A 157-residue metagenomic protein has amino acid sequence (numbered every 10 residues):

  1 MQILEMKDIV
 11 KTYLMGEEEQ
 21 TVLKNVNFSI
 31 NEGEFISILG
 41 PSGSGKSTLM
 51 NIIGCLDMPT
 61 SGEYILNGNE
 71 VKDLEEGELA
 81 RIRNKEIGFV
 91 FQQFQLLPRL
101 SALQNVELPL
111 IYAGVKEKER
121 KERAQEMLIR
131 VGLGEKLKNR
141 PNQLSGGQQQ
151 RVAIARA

Functional and structural regions predicted by a protein language model:
Q2-A157: ABC family nucleotide-binding domain
